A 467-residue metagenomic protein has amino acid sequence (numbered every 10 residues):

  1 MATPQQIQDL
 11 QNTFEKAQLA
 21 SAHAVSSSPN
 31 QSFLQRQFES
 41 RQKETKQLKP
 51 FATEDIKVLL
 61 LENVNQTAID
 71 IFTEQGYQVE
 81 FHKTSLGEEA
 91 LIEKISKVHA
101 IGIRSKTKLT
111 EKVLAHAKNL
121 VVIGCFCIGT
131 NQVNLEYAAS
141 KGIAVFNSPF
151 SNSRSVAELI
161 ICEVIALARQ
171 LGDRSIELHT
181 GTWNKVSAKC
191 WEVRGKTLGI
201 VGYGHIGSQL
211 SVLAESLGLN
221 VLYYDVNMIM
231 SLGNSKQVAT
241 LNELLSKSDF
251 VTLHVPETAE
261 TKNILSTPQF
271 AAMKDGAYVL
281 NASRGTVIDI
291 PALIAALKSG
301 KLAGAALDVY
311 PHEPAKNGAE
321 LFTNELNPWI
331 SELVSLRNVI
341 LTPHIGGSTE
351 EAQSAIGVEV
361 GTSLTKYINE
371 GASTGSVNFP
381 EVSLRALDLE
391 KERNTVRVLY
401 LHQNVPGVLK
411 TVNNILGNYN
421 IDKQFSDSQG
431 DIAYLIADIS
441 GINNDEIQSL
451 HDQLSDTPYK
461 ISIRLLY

Functional and structural regions predicted by a protein language model:
A2-F146, L244-S246, T252, S266-P268 (+4 more regions): An N-terminal-biased, well-structured beta-alpha scaffold segment characteristic of Rossmann-like dinucleotide-binding
L34, R41-E54, E74, V186-V279 (+2 more regions): Rossmann-like dinucleotide/phosphate-binding beta-alpha-beta segment
L34-F38, K141-T197, H205, Q209-V212 (+2 more regions): Phosphate-binding beta-alpha-beta segment of Rossmann-like dinucleotide-binding domains, i.e., the NAD(P)
Y77, I143, S235-K236, N338-I340: Short, conserved active-site loop motifs that form the nucleotide-linked donor/cofactor pocket
K106, I128, D249, H254-E257 (+3 more regions): Short glycine-/small-residue-rich Rossmann-like dinucleotide-binding loops
L222, G276-D388, Y434-D438: Rossmann-like dinucleotide-binding domain for NAD(H)/NADP(H)
S376-Y467: A conserved regulatory-domain signal marking ACT and ACT-like small-molecule sensing domains and adjacent regulatory
